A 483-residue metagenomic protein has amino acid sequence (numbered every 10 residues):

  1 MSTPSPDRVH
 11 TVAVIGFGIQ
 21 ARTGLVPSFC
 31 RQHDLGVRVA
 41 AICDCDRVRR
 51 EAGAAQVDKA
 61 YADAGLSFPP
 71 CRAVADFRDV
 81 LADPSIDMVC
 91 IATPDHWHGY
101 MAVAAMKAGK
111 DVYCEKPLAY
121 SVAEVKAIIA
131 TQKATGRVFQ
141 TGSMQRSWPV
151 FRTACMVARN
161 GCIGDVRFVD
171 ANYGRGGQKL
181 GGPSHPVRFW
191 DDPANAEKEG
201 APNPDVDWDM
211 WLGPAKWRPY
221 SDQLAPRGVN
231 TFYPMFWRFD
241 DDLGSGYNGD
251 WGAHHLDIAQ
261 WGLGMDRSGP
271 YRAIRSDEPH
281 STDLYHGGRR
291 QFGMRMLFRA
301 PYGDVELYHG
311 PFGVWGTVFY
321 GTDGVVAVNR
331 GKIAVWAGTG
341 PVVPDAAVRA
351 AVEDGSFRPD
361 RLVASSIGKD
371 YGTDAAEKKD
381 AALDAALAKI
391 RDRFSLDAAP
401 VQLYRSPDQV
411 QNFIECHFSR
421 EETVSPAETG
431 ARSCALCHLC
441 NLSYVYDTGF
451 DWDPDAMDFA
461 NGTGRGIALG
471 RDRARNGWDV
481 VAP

Functional and structural regions predicted by a protein language model:
M1-D111, A123-V138: N-terminal glycine-/serine-/threonine-rich beta1-alpha1-beta2 phosphate-ribose binding loop of Rossmann-like
M1-P6, G288-R289, K369-L403, E415-P483: C-terminal helix-rich "cap/oligomerization" subdomain common to oxidoreductases
F29, W148-D170, P183-W190, R218 (+5 more regions): Oxidoreductase and adenylate-handling cofactor-binding alpha/beta cores
D111-Y113, A119-D205, M210: A contiguous active-site-proximal alpha/beta segment in oxidoreductase catalytic domains
T135-R137, W190-A196, M235-S245, S395: Flexible glycine/proline-enriched surface loops and loop-helix/loop-strand junctions
D170-G228, T339, P344-K379, L469-R471: Core domains of carbohydrate- and sulfate-ester-processing enzymes
E199-G303, R432: Rossmann-like dinucleotide-binding domain that binds NAD(P)(H)
L297-Y404: NAD(P)-dinucleotide binding in Rossmann-like oxidoreductases
